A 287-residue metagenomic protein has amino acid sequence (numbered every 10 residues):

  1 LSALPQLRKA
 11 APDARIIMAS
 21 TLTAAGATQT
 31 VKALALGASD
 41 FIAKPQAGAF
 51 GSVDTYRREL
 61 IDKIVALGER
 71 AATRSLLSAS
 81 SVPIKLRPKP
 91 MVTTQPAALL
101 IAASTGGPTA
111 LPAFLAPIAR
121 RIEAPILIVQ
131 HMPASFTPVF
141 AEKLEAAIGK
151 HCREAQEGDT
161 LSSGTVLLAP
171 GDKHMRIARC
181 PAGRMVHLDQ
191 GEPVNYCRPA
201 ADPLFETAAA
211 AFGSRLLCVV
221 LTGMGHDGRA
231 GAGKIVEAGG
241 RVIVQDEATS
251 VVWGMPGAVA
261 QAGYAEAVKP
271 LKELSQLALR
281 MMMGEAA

Functional and structural regions predicted by a protein language model:
L1-A287: Conserved acid/base catalytic micro-environments in cytosolic active-site loops
